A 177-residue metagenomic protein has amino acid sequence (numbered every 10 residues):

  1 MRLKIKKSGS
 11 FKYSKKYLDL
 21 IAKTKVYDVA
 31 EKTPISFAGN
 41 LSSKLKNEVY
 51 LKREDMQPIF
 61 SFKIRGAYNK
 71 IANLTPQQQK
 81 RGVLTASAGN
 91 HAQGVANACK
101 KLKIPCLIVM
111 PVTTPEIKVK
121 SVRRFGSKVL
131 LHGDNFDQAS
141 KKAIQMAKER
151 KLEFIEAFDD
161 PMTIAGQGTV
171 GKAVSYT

Functional and structural regions predicted by a protein language model:
M1-Y176: PLP-dependent amino-acid enzyme catalytic core
